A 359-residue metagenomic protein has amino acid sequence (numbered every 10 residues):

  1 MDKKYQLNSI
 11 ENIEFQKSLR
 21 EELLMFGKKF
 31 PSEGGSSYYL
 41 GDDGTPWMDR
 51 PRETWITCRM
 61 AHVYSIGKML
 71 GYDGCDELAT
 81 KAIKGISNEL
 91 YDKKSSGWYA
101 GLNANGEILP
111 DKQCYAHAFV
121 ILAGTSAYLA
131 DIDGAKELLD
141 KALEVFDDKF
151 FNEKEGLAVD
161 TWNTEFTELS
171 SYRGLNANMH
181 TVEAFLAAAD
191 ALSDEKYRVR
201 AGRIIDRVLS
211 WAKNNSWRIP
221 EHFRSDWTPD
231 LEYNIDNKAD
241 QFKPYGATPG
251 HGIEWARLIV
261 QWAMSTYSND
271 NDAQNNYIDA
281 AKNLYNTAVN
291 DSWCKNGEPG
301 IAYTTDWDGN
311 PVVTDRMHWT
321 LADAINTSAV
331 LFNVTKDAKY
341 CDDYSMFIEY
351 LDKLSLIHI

Functional and structural regions predicted by a protein language model:
M1-I357: Glycan-recognition and catalytic cores of secretory/periplasmic carbohydrate-active enzymes
